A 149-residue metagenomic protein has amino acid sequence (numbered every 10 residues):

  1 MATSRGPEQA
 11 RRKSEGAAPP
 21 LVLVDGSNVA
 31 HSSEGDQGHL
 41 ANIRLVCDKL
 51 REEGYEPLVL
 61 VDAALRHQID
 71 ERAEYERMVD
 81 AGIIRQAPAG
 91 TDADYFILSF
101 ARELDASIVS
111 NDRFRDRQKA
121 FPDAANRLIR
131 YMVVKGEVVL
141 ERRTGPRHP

Functional and structural regions predicted by a protein language model:
M1-A18: Acidic, polar low-complexity linker/tail segments
K13, P19-V22, V29-G35, L40-P149: Nuclease catalytic cores that cleave nucleic-acid phosphodiester bonds, predominantly acidic two-metal-ion
